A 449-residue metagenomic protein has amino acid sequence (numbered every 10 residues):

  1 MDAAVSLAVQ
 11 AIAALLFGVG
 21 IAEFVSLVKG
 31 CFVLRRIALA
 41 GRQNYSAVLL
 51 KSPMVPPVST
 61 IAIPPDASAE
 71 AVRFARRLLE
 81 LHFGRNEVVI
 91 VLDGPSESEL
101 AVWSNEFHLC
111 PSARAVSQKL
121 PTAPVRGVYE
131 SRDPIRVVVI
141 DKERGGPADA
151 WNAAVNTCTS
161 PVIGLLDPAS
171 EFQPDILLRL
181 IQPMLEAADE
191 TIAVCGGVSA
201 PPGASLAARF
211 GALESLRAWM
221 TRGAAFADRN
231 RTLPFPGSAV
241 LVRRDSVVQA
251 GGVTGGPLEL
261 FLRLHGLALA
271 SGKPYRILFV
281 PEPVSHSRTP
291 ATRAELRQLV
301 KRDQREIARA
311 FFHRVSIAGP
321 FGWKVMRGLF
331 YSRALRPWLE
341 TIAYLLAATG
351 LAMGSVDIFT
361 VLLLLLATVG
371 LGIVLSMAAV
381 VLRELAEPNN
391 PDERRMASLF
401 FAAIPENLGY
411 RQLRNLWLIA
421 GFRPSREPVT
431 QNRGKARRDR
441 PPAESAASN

Functional and structural regions predicted by a protein language model:
M1-S52, A343, V374-R383, R414 (+3 more regions): N-terminal membrane-anchoring/stem segments of glycan-assembly enzymes
M1-S6, P320, K324, N390 (+3 more regions): Juxtamembrane/transmembrane-helix boundary motifs in multi-pass membrane proteins
L7-F17, K324-R327, Y331-A334, L363 (+1 more regions): Alpha-helical transmembrane segments of integral membrane proteins
C31-R42, A352-V356, E384-D392, R426-T430: Transmembrane helix-loop junctions in multipass membrane proteins, especially transporters and channels
G41-W323, Y331, K435, S448-N449: Non-transmembrane catalytic domains and loops of membrane-associated enzymes and transporters that build or traffic
Q298-F311, L399-S425, T430-D439: Membrane-proximal soluble regions of multi-pass membrane proteins
L329-F422: Membrane-embedded multi-pass helical conduit in multi-pass membrane proteins, especially envelope-biosynthetic
